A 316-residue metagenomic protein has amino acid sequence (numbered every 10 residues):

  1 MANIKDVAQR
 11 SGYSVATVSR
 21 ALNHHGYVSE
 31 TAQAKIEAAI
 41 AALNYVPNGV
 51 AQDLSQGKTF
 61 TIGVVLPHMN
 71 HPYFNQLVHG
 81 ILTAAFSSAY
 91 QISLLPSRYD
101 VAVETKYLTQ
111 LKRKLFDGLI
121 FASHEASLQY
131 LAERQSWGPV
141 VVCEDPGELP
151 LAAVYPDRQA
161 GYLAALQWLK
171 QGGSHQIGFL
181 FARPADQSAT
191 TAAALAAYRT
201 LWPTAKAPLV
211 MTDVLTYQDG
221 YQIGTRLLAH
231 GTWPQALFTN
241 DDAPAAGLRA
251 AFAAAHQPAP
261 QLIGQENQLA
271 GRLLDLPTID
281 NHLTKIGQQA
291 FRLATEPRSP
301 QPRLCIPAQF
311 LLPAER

Functional and structural regions predicted by a protein language model:
M1-F60: N-terminal helix-turn-helix DNA-binding module of bacterial transcription factors
A2, A41-H79, S88, R98 (+1 more regions): N-terminal helix-turn-helix/winged-helix DNA-binding helices and compositionally similar short basic alpha-helical
P67-Q76, L95-A102, V154-A164, L180-T225 (+3 more regions): Hinge/beta->alpha junction and helix N-cap segments in small-molecule ligand-binding domains
F86-L128: Central regulatory/effector-binding core of bacterial HTH transcription factors
A102-L115, D219-W233: Short, well-structured alpha-helical segments in soluble
A122-L163, A243, E266-P277: Flexible loop/hinge segments that line or gate small-molecule binding clefts
H230-A236, N240-R316: Flexible loop/turn connectors
